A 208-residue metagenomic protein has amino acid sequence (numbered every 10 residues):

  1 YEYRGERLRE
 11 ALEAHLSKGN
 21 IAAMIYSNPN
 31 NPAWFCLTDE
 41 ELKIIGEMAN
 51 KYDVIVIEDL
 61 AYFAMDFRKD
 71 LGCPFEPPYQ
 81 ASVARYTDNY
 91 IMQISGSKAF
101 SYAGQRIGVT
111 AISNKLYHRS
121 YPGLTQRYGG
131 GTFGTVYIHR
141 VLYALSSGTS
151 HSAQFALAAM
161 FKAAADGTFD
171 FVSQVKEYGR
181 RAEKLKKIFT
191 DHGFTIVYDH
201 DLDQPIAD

Functional and structural regions predicted by a protein language model:
Y1-D208: PLP-dependent class I/II
